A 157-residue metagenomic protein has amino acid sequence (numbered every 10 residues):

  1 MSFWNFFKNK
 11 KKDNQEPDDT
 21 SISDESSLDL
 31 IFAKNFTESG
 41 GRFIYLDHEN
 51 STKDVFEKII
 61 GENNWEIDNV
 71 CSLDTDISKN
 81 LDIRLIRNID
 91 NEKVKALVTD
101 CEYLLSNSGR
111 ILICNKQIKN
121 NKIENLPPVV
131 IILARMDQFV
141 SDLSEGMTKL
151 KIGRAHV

Functional and structural regions predicted by a protein language model:
S2-H156: The feature marks the mature, well-folded catalytic cores of soluble enzymes
